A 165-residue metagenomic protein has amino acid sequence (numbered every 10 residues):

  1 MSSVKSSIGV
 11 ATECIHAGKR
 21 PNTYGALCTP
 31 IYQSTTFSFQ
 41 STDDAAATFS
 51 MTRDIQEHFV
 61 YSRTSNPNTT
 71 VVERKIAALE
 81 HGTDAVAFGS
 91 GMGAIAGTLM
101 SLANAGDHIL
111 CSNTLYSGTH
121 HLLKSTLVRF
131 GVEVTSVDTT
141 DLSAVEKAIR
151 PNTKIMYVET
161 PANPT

Functional and structural regions predicted by a protein language model:
M1-F59: N-terminal glycine-rich, Lys/His-bearing helix-loop that initiates the first secondary-structure elements of many
G25, I76, A94, I109 (+2 more regions): Buried hydrophobic positions in well-ordered alpha/beta secondary-structure cores of metabolic enzymes
S41-G93, G118-S125: Conserved N-terminal alpha-helix of the aminotransferase class I/II PLP-enzyme fold
Y61-S62, A87-F88, S112-N113, V134-V137 (+1 more regions): Glycine- and other small-residue-rich loops at beta-strand/loop junctions that grip anionic moieties
L79-T83, A103-G106, P151-N152: Short helix-loop-beta connector
S101-T119, V137-D138: Conserved PLP-anchoring active-site segment centered on the Schiff-base-forming lysine
H121-T165: PLP-dependent aminotransferase-class I/II
